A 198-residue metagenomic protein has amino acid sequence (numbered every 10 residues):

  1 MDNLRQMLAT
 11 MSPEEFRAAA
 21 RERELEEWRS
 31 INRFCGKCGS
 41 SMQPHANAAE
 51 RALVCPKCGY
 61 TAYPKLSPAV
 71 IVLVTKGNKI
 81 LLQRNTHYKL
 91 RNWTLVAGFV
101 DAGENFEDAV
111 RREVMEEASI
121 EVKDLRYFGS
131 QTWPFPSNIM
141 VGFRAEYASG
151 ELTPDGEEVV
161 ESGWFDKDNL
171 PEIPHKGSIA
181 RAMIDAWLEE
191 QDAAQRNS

Functional and structural regions predicted by a protein language model:
M1-A18, E26, S41: Alpha-helical and coiled-coil interaction segments, frequently adjacent to or embedded within charge-biased
M1-T10, V100-W187: Unchanged
R17-R21, P56-K57: Short acidic (Asp/Glu) patches
E22-N32, M42-A49: Short, flexible, mixed-charge glycine/proline-rich loop motifs that serve as phosphate/nucleic-acid-contacting
R33, R51-T94, F99, E121-V122 (+1 more regions): N-terminal strand-loop-strand
G39-M42, A62: Cys/His-rich microdomains that often coordinate metals
Q191-R196: Regulatory modules of eukaryotic transcription factors, especially in plants
